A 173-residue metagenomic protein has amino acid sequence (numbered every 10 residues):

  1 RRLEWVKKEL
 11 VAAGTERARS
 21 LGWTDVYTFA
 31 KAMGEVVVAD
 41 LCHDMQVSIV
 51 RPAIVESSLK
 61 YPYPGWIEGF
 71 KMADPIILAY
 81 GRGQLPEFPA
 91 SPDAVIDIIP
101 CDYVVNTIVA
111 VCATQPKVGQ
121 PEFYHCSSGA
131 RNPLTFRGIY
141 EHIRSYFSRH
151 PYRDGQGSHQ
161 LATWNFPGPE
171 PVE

Functional and structural regions predicted by a protein language model:
R1-T28, A32-P116, P133, I139-F147: NAD(P)-dependent short-chain dehydrogenase/reductase
V111-E173: Mid/C-terminal beta-alpha module of Rossmann-like enzyme folds, strongest in SDR-family dehydrogenases/epimerases
